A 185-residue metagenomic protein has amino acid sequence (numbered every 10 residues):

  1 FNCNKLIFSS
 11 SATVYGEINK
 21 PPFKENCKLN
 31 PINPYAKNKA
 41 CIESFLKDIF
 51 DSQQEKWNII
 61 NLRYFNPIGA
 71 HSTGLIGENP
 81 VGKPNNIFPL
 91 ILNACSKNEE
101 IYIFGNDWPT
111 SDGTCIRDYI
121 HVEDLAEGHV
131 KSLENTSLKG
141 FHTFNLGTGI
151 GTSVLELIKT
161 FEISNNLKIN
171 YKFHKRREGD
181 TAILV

Functional and structural regions predicted by a protein language model:
F1-K5, N135: A short helix-coil junction within the Rossmann-fold of NAD(P)-dependent oxidoreductases
N4-K5, V14-N66, L75-N86: Catalytic helix-loop patch of NAD(P)-dependent Rossmann-fold dehydrogenases
F8, N61-R63, N145-G147: Short beta-strand segments
S11: Residue(s) in the substrate-gating loop at a strand-loop-helix junction that position the organic substrate next
Y15, I68, I150-T152: Feature marks short, surface-exposed loop/turn motifs that line or immediately flank catalytic pockets and channel
E17-N19, H71-T73, L155-L157: Short glycine-/acidic-enriched loop or helix-start segments at secondary-structure transitions that form or flank
N66-I87, K97-R117: Short, flexible, glycine-rich and Lys/Arg-enriched loop motifs at helix boundaries that contact anionic partners
N93-V185: C-terminal substrate-binding subdomain of Rossmann-fold SDR/epimerase-dehydratase oxidoreductases
